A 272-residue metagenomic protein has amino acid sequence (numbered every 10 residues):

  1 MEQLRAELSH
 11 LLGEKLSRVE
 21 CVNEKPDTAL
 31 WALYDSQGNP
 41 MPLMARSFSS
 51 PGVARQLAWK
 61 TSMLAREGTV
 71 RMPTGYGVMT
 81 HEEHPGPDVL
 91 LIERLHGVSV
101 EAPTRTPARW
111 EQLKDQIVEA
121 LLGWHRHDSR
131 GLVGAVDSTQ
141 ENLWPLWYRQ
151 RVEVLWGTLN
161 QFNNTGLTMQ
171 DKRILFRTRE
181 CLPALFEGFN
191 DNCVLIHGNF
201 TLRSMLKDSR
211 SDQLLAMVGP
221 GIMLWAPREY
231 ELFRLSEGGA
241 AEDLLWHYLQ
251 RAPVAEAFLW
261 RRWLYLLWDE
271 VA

Functional and structural regions predicted by a protein language model:
M1-K15, T80-E83, W110-E111, R126-H197 (+1 more regions): An alpha-helical support segment within catalytic cores of ATP-dependent transferases
E20-T139, N190: ATP-binding pocket architecture of kinase catalytic cores
M44-F48, Y76-G77, V136, L195-G198 (+3 more regions): Short beta-strand segments
P85-V89, P145-Y148, E229-Y230: Short aromatic-enriched loop/helix-cap "lid" or pocket-rim segments at secondary-structure transitions that line
N192-I196, T201-W260: Active-site Asp-x-Gly
W263-A272: Hydrophobic alpha-helical segments that form the core of small-molecule binding pockets and/or dimer interfaces
